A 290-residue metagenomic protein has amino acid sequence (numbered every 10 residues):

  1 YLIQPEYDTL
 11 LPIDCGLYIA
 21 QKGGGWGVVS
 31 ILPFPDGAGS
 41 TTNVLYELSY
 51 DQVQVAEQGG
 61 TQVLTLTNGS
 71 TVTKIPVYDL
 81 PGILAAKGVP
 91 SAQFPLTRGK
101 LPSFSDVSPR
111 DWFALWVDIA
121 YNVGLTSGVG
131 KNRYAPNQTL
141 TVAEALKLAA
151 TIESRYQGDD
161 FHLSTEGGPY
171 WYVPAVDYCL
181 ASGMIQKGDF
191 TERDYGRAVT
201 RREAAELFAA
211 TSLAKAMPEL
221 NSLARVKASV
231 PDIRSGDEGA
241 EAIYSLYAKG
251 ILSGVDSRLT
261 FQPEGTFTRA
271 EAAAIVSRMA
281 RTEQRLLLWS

Functional and structural regions predicted by a protein language model:
Y1, Y18, V28-V29, I75 (+11 more regions): Conserved, structurally critical residues in compact or repeat modules of secreted/surface and RNA-related proteins
Y1-F94: Residue-level detector of conserved, function-critical positions
Y7, Y50, D194, R202 (+2 more regions): Aromatic/pi-system hotspot detector in well-structured domains
P12, A20-G23, Q58, G69 (+6 more regions): Residue-level signal for WD-repeat beta-propeller blades
Q21-G23, G69, A150, A209 (+1 more regions): Short loop/turn segments immediately following the C-termini of beta-strands
V77-W112, S127-L146, A150-A175, L180-R202 (+3 more regions): Feature responds to low-complexity, polar/acidic, surface-exposed segments characteristic of secreted/exported proteins
W112-N122: Extracellular/luminal Pro/Thr/Ser-rich low-complexity repeat and linker "mucin-like" segments that act as
